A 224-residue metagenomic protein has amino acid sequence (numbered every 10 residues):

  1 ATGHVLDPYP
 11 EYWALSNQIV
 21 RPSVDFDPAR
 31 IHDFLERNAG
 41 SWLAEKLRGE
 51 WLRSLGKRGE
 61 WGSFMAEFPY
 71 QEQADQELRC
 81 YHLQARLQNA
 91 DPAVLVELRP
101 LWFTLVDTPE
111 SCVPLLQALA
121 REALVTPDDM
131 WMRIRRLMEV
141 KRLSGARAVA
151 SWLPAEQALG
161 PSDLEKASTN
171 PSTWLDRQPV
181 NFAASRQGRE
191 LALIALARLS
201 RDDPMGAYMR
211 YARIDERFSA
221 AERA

Functional and structural regions predicted by a protein language model:
A1-A224: Extracytoplasmic and endomembrane cell-envelope/extracellular-matrix remodeling and assembly machinery
